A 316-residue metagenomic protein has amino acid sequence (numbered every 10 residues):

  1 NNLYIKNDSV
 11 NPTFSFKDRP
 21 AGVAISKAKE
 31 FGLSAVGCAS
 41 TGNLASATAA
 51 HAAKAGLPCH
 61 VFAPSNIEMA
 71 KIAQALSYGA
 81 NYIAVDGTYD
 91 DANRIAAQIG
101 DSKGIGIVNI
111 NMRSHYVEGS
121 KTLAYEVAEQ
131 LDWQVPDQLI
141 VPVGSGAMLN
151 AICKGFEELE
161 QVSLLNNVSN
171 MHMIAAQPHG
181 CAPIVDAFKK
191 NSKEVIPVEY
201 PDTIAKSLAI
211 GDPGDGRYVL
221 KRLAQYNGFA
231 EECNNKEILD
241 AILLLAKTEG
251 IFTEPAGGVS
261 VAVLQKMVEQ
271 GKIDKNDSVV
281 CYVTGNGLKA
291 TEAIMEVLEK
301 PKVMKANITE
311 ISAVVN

Functional and structural regions predicted by a protein language model:
N1-N316: PLP-dependent amino-acid enzyme catalytic core
